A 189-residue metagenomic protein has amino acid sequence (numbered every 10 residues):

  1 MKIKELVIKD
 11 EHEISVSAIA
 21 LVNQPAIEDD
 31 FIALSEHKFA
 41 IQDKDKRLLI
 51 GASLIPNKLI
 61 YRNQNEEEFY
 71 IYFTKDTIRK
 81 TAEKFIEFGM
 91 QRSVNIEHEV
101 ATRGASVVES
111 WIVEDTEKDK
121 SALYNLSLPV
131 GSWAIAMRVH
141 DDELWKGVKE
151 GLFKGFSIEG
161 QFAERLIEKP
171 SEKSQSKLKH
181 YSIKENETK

Functional and structural regions predicted by a protein language model:
M1-K184: Signature of dsDNA virion morphogenesis modules
N186-K189: N-terminal low-complexity, Ser/Thr/acidic repeat segments characteristic of secreted and surface-exposed proteins
